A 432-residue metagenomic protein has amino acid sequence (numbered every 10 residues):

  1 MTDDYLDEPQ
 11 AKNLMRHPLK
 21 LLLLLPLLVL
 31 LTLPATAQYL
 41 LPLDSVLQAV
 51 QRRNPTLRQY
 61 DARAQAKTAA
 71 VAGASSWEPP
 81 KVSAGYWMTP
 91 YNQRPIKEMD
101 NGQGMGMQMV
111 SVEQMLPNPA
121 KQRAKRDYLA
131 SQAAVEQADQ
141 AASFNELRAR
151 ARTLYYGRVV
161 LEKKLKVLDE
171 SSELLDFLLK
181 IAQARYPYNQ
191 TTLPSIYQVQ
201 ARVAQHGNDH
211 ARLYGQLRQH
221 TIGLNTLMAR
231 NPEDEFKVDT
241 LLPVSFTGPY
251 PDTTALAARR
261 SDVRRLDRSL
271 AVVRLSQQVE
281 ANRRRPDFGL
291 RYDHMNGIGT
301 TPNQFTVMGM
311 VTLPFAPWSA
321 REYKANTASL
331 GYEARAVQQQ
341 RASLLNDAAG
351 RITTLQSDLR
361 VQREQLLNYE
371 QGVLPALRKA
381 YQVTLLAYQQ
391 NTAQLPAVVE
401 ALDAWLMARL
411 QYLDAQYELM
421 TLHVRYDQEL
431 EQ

Functional and structural regions predicted by a protein language model:
M1-D44: Bacterial Sec-dependent N-terminal signal peptides
T2, L6, K12-N13, K20-L21 (+4 more regions): Periplasmic alpha-helical coiled-coil/stalk elements that build and connect Gram-negative outer-membrane
T2-E8, K12-L14, N92, Q411-Q432: Acidic, low-complexity, intrinsically disordered peripheral segments
T36-K81, Y86-W87, M115-L116, A124 (+5 more regions): Bacterial Sec-pathway N-terminal export signals of envelope proteins
Y39, S83-N118, K125, D239-F246 (+1 more regions): Small/polar, glycine/serine/threonine/aspartate-rich low-complexity segments that form flexible
Q48-R58, A66-P80, V110-D127, A138-N145 (+4 more regions): A glycine-/polar-enriched beta->alpha junction
Q59-A74, S143, L147-K166, A184 (+4 more regions): Amphipathic alpha-helical coiled-coil segments
H206-Q216, A408-L419: Amphipathic alpha-helical coiled-coil segments
